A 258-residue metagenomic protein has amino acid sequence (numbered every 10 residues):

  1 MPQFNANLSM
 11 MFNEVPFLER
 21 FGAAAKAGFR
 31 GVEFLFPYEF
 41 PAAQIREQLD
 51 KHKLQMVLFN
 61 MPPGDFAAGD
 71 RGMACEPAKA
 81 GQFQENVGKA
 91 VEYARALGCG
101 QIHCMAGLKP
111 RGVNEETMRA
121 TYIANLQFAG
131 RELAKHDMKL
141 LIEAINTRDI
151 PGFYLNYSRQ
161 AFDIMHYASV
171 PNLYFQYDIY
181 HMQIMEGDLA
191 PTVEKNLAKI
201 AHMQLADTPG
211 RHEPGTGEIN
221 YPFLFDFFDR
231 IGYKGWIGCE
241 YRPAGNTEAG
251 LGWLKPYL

Functional and structural regions predicted by a protein language model:
M1-G28, Y38, G98-G100, L155-Y177 (+1 more regions): Histidine-acidic metal/acid-base catalytic patches
S9-M11, L35, P62, I145: Short beta-to-alpha linker loops that shape the active-site pocket of alpha/beta-hydrolase fold enzymes
V15, R30, F36-A120, Y241-A244: Structural motif corresponding to the early beta-alpha repeats
R20, A43-I45, A90, A129 (+2 more regions): Aromatic/hydrophobic pocket-lining residues that form π-stacking "cages" and hydrophobic walls in ligand
A25, D50, R95, G130 (+2 more regions): Anion (oxyanion) recognition and catalysis
F29, L54, M138, Y233: Short phosphate-binding/catalytic loops that engage adenosine nucleotides
V32-E33, V57, I102, L141 (+2 more regions): A local structural micro-motif
M73-Y174, I184: Active-site acidic/histidine proton-transfer and metal-coordination neighborhood in alpha/beta enzyme cores
